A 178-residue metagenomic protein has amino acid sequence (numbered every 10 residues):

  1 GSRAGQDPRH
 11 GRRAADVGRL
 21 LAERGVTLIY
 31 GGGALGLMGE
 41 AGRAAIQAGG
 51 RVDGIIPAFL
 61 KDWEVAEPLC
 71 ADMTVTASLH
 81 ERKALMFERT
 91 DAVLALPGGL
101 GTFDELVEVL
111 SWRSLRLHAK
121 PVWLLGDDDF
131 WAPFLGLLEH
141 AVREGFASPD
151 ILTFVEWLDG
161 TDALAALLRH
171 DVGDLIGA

Functional and structural regions predicted by a protein language model:
G1-R51: Glycine-rich beta-alpha loop segments
G1-S2, G33, P57, G98 (+1 more regions): Cofactor-binding loop segments of dinucleotide-utilizing enzymes, especially the Rossmann-like FAD- and NAD(P)+-binding
G25-L28, A71, L152-V155: Short active-site oxyanion
L35-L96: Acidic/glycine-enriched connector segments
G36-R43, F130-V142: Glycine-rich, charge-decorated loop segments at or immediately adjacent to ligand/cofactor-binding or catalytic sites
I56, L96, L110-G136, P149-I151: Short, acidic/small-residue loops that bind anionic groups at enzyme active sites
E81-R116, W123, G173-A178: Active-site/ligand-binding-proximal alpha/beta "capping" segment
E88-A92, R143-A178: A charged, well-structured terminal subsegment
